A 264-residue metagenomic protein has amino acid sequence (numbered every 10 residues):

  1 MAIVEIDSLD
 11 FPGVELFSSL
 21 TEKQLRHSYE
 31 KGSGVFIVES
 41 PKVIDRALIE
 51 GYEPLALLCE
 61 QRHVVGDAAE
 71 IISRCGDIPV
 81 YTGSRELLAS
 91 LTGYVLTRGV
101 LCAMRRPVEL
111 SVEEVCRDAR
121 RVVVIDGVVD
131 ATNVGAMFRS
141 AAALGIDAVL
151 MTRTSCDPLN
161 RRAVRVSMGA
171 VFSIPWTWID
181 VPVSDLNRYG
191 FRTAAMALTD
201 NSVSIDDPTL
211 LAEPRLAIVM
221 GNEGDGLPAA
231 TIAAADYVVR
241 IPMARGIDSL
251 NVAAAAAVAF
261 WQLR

Functional and structural regions predicted by a protein language model:
M1-D67, S155-C156: Boundary-proximal intrinsically disordered activation/regulatory segments immediately upstream of a helical core
V4, T82, A103-N201: RNA substrate-binding interface of SAM-dependent RNA methyltransferases
I6, F36, D126-G127, T152-R153 (+2 more regions): Glycine- and other small-residue-rich loops at beta-strand/loop junctions that grip anionic moieties
G66-D77, A230-T231: Short, aromatic/basic amphipathic alpha-helical patches
R74-G93, T177: A glycine-rich helix N-cap at a beta->alpha junction
V100-C102, S140-L144, R153-F172, A229-R264: Structured adenosyl-cofactor binding patch, chiefly the S-adenosyl-L-methionine
A195-I247: Active-site/ligand-binding-proximal alpha/beta "capping" segment
